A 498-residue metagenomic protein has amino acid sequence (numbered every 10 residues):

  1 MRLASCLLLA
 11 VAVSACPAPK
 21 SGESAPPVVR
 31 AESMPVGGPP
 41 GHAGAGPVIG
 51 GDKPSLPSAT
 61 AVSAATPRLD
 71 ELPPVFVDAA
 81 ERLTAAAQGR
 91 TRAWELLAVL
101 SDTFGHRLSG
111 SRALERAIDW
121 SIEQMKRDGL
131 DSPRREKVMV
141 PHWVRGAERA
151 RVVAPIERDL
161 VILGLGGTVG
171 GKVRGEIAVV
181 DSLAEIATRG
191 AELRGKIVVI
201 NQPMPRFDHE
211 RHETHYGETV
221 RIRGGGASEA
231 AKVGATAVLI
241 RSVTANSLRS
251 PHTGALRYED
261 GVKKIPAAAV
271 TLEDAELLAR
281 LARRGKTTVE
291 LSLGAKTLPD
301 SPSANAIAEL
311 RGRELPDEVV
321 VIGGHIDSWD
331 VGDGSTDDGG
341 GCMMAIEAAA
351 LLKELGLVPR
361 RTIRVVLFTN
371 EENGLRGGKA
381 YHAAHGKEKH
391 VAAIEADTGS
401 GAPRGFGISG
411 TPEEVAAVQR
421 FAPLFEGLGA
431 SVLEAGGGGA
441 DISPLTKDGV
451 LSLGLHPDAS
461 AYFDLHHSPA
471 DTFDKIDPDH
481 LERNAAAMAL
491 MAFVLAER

Functional and structural regions predicted by a protein language model:
A4-S14: Bacterial N-terminal signal peptides
C16-K20: Bacterial signal peptide processing site
L56-D78, A86, A98, D102-R211: Noncatalytic luminal/extracellular "stalk/propeptide" segments of secretory-pathway proteins
E71-S111, S250-A255, D327, D397-G401 (+1 more regions): N-terminal capping segment at the start of a domain
V77-A79, A154-G190, L256-S335, E347-A350 (+1 more regions): Soluble metallo-hydrolase cores and metallopeptidase-like ectodomains found primarily in the secretory/periplasmic
A80-Q88, D102-A113, G164-G167, G175-L183 (+8 more regions): Second-shell loop/turn segments in exported
A231, A237, R241-S242, D260 (+3 more regions): Active-site-adjacent substrate-binding region of metalloamidase/peptidase-like peptide-processing proteins
P302-N305, S328-A417: Acidic/histidine-rich catalytic neighborhood of metal-dependent amide-processing enzymes
